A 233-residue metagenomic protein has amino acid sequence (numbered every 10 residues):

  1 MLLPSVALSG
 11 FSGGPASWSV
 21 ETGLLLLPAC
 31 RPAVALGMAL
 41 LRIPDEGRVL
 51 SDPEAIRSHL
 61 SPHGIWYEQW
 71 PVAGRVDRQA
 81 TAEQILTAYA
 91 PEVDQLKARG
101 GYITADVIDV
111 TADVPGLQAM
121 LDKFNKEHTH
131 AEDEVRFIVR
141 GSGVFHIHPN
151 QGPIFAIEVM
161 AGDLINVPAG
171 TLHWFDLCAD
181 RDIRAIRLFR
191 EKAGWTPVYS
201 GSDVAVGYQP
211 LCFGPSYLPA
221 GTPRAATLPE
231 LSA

Functional and structural regions predicted by a protein language model:
L2, A7-G10, W18-S19, G23-Y102: N-terminal leader/capping segments at the start of a protein or of a new domain
R42, Q69, D106-D109, R187: Structural signal for conserved beta-strand scaffold positions within catalytic alpha/beta enzyme cores
V107-T129: Conserved short histidine dyad/triad with adjacent acidic residue
T129-P149: Short, conserved beta-strand element in jelly-roll/cupin
I147-E158, D176-C178, P197-Y199: A short secondary-structure junction signal
V159-A179: Conserved metal-binding segment of the jelly-roll/cupin
D176-A233: Double-stranded beta-helix
